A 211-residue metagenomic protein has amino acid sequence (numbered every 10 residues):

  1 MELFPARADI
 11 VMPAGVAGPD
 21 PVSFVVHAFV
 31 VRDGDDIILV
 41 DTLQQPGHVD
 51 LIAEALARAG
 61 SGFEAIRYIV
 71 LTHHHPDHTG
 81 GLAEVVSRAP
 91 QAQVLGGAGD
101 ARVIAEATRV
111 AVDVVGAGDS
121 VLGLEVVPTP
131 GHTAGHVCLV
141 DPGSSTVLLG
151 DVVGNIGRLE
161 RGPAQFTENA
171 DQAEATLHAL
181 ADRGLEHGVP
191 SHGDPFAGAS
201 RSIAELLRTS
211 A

Functional and structural regions predicted by a protein language model:
M1-D36, G47, H178-G184, G198-R201: Zn-dependent metallo-beta-lactamase
M1-L3, R32-I37, D119-E125, P142-S145: Beta-strand-turn-beta hairpins that frame and shape the catalytic cleft of phosphate-ester-processing enzymes
F4, V70, L95, D113 (+3 more regions): Hydrophobic/aromatic beta-strand patches that form the interior of the parallel beta-sheet core in alpha/beta enzyme
P21-F24, T129-T133: A short catalytic or substrate-binding loop motif that flags glycine-/basic-rich loops and adjacent residues that bind
V30-R32, I66, V140: Short, well-ordered beta-strand micro-motif
I37, Q44-P46, P128, A134-S210: Metallo-beta-lactamase
Q44-D50, E54-V121: Active-site HxH/HxHxD metal-binding segment of metal-dependent hydrolases
G80, L124, T167-E168: Residue-level signal for the nucleotide or nucleotide-sugar donor/cofactor binding architecture
